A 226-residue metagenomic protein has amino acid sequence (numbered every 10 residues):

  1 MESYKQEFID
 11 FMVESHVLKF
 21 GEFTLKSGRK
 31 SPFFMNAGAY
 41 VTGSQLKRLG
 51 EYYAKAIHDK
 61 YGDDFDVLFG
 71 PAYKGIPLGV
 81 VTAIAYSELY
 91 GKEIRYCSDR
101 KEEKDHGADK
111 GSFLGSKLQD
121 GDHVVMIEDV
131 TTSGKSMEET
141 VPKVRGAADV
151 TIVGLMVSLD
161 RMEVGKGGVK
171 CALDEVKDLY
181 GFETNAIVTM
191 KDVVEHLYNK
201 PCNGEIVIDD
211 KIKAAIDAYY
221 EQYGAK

Functional and structural regions predicted by a protein language model:
M1-I127, T132-K226: PRPP-associated nucleotide enzymes
